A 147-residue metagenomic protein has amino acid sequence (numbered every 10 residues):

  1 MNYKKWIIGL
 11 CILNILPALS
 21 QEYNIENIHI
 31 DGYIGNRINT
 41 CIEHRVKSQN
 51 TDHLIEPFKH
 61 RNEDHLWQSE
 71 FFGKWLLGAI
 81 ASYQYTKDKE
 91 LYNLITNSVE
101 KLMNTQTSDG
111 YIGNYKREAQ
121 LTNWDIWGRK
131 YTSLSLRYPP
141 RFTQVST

Functional and structural regions predicted by a protein language model:
M1-Y3: N-terminal secretory signal peptides that target proteins for export/translocation
K5-N14: Sec-dependent N-terminal signal peptides
L19-F71, D88-G113: Low-complexity, Ser/Thr/Pro/Gly-enriched N-terminal "stalk/linker" regions
E26, G32-N36, K74-K89, Y131-S146: Well-ordered alpha-helical scaffold segments within catalytic/enzyme domains
P57-E63, L76-Q84, A119: Glycine-/proline-rich flexible loop or hinge segments
L66, T86-E90, Q120-W127: Short coil/turn segments at secondary-structure boundaries
N104-T147: Acidic/aromatic-lined carbohydrate-recognition and catalytic surfaces of CAZymes acting on diverse glycans
